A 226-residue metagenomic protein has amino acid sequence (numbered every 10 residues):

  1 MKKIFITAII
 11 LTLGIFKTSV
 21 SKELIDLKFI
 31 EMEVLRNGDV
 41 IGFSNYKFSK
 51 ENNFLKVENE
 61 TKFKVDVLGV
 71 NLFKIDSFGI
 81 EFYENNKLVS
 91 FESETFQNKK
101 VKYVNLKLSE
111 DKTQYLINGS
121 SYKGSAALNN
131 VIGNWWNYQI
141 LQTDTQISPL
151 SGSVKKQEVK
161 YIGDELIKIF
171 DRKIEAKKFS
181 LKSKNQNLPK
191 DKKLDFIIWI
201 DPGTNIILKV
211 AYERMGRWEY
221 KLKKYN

Functional and structural regions predicted by a protein language model:
I4-L13: Sec-dependent N-terminal signal peptides
G14-I15, E51: Hydrophobic alpha-helical membrane context
I15-F16, L222: Residues in and immediately flanking transmembrane alpha helices
K17-S21: Sec/Tat signal peptide C-region and signal peptidase I cleavage site
K22-S109, Q139-N226: Acidic, serine/threonine-rich low-complexity disordered tracts
S93-G133: Hydrophobic, well-structured mid-protein blocks that either form specific transmembrane helices
